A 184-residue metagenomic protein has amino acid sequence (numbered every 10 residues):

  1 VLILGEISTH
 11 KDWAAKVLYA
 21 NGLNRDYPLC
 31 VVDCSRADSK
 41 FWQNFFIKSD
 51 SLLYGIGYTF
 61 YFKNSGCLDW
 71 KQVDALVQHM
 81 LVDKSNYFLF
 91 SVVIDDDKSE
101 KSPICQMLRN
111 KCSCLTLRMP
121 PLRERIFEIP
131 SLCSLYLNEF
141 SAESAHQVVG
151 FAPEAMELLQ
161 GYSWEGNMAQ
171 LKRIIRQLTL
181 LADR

Functional and structural regions predicted by a protein language model:
V1-S65, P121-I126: Conserved post-Walker A coupling segment in P-loop NTPases
E6, H10, A20-D26, W70 (+3 more regions): Nucleotide-binding/hydrolysis machinery
D50-L52, M80, L108: A general structural signal for stabilizing positions within well-ordered secondary structure
F60, F88-L89: Well-ordered beta-strand positions enriched in small/hydrophobic/aromatic, beta-favoring residues
